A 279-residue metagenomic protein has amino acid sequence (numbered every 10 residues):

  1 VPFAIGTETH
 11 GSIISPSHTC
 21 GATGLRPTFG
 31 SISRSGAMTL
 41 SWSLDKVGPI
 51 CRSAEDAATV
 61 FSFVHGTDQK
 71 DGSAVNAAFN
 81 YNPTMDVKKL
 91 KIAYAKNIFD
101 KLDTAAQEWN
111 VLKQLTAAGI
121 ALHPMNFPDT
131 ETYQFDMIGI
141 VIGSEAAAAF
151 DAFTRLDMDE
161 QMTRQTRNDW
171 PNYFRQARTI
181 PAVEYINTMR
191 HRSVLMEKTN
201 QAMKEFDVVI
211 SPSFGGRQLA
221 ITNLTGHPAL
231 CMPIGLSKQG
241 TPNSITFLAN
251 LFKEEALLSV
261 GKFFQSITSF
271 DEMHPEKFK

Functional and structural regions predicted by a protein language model:
V1, F206-D207: Short, high-confidence coil segments that cap the C-terminus of an alpha-helix and link into the following beta-strand
V1-V64, N223, H227-T246: Short glycine/serine-rich loop segments
T23-W109, L156, T268-K279: A short helix-breaking turn/cap at a secondary-structure junction
P49, T241-K253, L257-G261, Q265: Short, well-ordered beta-strand elements
D56-V60, Q107, E184, T188 (+1 more regions): Short amphipathic alpha-helical coupling segments at ligand-binding clamshell hinges and other catalytic/signaling
D86-A95, I140-S193, P233, S237-I245: Short helix-loop capping/hinge segments that flank enzyme active sites or metal/cofactor-binding pockets
D103-P128, F150-Q161, Y185-F206: Acyltransferase
